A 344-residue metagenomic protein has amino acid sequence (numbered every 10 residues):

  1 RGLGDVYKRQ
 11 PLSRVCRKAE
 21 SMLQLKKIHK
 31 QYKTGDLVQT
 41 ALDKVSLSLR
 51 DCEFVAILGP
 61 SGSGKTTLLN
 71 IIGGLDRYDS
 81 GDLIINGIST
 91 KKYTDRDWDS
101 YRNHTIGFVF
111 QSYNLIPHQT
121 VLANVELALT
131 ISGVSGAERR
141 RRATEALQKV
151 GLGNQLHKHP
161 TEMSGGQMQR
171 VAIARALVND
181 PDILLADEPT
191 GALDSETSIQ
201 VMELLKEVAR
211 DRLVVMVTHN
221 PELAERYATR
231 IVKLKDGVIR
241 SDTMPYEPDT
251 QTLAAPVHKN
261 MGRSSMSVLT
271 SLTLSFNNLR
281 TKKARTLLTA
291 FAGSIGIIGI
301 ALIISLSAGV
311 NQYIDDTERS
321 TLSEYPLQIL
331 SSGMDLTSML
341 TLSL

Functional and structural regions predicted by a protein language model:
R1-Y7: Short, small-residue-biased leader/transition segments that mark boundaries at the very start of proteins
G73: Helix-to-loop junction immediately C-terminal to a conserved catalytic motif
K92-D95, G136-R140, A146-T161: Conserved ABC nucleotide-binding domain
S100, H159-Q169: Conserved ABC ATPase signature
N103, K158-T161, V178-N179, R210: Conserved signature/switch motifs of ABC ATPase nucleotide-binding domains
Q119-L127: Short coil-to-helix segment of the ABC ATPase nucleotide-binding domain corresponding to the Q-loop/switch region
L184-D187: Catalytic Walker B motif of ABC-type/P-loop ATPase nucleotide-binding domains
R285, I298-Q328, S332-L336: Alpha-helical transmembrane segments
